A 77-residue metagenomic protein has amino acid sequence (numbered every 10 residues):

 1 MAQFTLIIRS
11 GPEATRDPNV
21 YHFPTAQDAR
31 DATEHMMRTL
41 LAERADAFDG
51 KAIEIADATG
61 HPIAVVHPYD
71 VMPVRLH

Functional and structural regions predicted by a protein language model:
M1-D17: Short aromatic-glycine-(Arg/Gly/Cys) micro-motifs in beta-strand/loop hairpins
M1-Q3, M36, P62: Secondary-structure boundary/capping motif
I8, T15, R30, P62 (+1 more regions): A broad, structure-centric signal for solvent-exposed, well-ordered loop/edge residues that line or flank functional
T15-T25: A short, exposed loop/beta-hairpin motif centered on an aromatic-Gly-Thr core
F23-R30, D57-H61: A short, structured loop/turn motif at beta-sheet edges
T25-A45: A short, charged, amphipathic alpha-helix used as a generic interaction element across diverse proteins
T39-H77: Short, mixed-charge low-complexity intrinsically disordered segments
